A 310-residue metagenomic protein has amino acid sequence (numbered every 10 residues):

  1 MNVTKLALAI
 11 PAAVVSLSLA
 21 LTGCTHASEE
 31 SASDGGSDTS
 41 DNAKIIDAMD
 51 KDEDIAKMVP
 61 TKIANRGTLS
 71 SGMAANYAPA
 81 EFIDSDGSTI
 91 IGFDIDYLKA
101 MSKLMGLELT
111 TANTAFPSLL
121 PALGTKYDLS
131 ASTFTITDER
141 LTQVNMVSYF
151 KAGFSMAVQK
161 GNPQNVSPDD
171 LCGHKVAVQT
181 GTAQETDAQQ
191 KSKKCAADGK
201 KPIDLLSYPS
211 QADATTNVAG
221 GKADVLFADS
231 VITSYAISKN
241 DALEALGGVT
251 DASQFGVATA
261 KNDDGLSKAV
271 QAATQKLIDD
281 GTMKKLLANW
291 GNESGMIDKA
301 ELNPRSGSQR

Functional and structural regions predicted by a protein language model:
M1-T22: Sec-dependent bacterial lipoprotein signal peptides
A20-G35: Bacterial lipoprotein signal-peptidase II cleavage site
A32-S130: Extracytoplasmic small-molecule ligand-binding "clamshell" domains of the periplasmic binding protein/Venus flytrap
A43-T61, T186-P202, D241, A245 (+1 more regions): Ligand-binding clefts/hinges and TM-proximal coupling segments of bilobed small-molecule sensing domains
I90-K103, F134-I136, S155-S210, V225 (+1 more regions): Bilobed "Venus flytrap"/periplasmic-binding protein-like clamshell domains and structurally analogous long
E108-D170: Acidic, polar ligand-binding/catalytic clefts
F134-L141, Q189-Q190, A219-D251: A ligand-binding cleft/hinge motif common to bilobed small-molecule-binding domains
F150-V158, S234, S238-Q275, E293-R310: Periplasmic-binding protein-like
